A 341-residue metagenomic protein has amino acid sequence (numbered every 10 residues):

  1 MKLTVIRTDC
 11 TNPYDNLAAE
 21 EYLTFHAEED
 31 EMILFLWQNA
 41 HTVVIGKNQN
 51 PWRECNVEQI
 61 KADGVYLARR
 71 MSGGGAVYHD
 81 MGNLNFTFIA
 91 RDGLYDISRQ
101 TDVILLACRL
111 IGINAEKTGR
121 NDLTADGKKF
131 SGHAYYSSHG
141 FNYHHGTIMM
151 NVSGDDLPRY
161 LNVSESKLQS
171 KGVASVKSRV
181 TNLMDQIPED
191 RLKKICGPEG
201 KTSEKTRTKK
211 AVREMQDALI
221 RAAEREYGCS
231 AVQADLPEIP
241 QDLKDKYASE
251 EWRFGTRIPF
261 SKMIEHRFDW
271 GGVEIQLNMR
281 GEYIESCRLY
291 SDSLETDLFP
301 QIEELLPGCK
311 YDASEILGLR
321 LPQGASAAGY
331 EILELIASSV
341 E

Functional and structural regions predicted by a protein language model:
M1-Y95: N-terminal lobe of the biotin/lipoate ligase/transferase fold
N39-A40, D80-M81, A125-G127, S138-H139 (+2 more regions): Short acidic-glycine loop/turn motifs at beta-strand connectors
S72-N85, L123-D126, A134, S138-N142: FAD-binding core of FAD-dependent oxidoreductases, characterized by glycine-rich FAD pyrophosphate-binding loops
N85-Y135, T147: A generic, well-ordered mixed alpha/beta core segment in the N-terminal half of proteins
S131, H139-R257, D297-E341: Long, positively charged amphipathic alpha-helical accessory segments at protein N-termini or as interdomain linkers
A231, D235, Q241-Y290: Internal helical hairpin/lid segments
